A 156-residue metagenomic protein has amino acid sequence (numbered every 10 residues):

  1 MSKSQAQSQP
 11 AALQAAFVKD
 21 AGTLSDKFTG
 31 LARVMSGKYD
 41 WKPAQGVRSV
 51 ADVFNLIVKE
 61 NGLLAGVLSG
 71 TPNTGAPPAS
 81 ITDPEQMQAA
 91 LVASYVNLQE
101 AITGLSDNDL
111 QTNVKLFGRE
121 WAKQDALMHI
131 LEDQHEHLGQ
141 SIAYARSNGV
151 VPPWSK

Functional and structural regions predicted by a protein language model:
S2-D26: Short N-terminal segments immediately surrounding and downstream of signal-peptide cleavage
K3, G22-S25, A89, Y95 (+1 more regions): Carbohydrate-interacting regions of secretory-pathway proteins
Q5-L13, L68-S80: Acidic/histidine-rich, surface-exposed loop or edge segments in extracytoplasmic proteins
P10-Q14, V47-L56, V92-A101: Short, mixed-charge, low-aromatic patches
V18-A32, K38-A76, K115-K156: Short, contiguous alpha-helical
G37, S106, L110, V150: Glycine-rich, flexible loop/turn motifs
T82-K115, W121-E136: Acidic/histidine-rich alpha-helical segments that form the ligand environment of transition-metal centers
